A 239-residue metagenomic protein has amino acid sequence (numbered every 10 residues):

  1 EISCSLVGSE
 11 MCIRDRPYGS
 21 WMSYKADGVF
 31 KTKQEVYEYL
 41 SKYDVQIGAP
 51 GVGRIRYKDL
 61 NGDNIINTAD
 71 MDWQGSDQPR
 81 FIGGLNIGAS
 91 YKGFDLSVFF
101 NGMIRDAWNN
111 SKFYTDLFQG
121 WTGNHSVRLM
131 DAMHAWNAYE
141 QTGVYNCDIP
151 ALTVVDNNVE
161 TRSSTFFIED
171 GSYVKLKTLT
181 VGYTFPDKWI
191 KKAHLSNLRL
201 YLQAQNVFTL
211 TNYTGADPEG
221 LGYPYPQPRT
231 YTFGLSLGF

Functional and structural regions predicted by a protein language model:
E1-G8, C12-I13: Single conserved hydrophobic/aromatic residue that forms the stacking wall/gate of nucleotide- or nucleobase-binding
E10, R16-K33, E38-V52, R105-L200: Extracytoplasmic gating/loop element in the C-terminal half of outer-membrane beta-barrel translocons and assembly
K58-D70: Acidic, glycine-anchored loop motifs typical of Ca2+
F81, K92-F94, S172, H194-L198 (+1 more regions): Outer-envelope beta-barrel architecture signal
Y91-G93, G102-D106, T178, F185 (+2 more regions): Transmembrane beta-strands of outer-membrane beta-barrel pores
G93-S97, K188-W189: Repeated loop/turn-to-beta-strand initiation elements of outer-membrane beta-barrel proteins
V98, L200-L202, L235: Membrane-embedded beta-strand positions of outer-membrane beta-barrel proteins
Y183, Q227-F239: Outer-membrane beta-barrel "beta-signal"
